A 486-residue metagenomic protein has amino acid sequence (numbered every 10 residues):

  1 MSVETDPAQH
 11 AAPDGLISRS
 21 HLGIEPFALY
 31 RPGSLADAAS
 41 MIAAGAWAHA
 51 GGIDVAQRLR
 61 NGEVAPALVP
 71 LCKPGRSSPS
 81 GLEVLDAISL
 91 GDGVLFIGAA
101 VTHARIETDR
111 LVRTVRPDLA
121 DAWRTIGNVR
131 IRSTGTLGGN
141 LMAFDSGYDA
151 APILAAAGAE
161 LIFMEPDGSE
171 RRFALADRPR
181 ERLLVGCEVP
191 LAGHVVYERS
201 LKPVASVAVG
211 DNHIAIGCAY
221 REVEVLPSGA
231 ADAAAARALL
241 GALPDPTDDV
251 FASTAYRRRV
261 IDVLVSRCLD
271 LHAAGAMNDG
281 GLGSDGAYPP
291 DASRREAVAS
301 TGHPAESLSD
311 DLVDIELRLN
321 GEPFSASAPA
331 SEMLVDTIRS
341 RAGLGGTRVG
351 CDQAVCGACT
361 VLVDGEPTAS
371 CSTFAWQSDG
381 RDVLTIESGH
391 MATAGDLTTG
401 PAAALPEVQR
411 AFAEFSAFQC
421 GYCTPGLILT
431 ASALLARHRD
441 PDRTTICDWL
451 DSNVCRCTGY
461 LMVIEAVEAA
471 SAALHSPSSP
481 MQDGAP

Functional and structural regions predicted by a protein language model:
M1-R318, A342, A358, L362-A369 (+6 more regions): C-terminal structural segment of proteins
A28-P32, S327, R439: A structural signal for short, well-ordered beta-strand elements
T102, V185, S331-M333, F374: Short, structural beta-strand-to-alpha-helix junction motif
E322-A330: Short, contiguous acidic and Ser/Thr-rich linear segments
S331-A342: Short amphipathic, charge-patterned alpha-helical segments
L344-G350: Active-site phosphate-binding and catalytic loops of NTP-dependent enzymes
A354, L362, F374, G426 (+1 more regions): Cys/His-rich metal-chelating microdomains
A369-F418, Y422, G426-L450: Zn2+-dependent cytidine deaminase-like catalytic core
